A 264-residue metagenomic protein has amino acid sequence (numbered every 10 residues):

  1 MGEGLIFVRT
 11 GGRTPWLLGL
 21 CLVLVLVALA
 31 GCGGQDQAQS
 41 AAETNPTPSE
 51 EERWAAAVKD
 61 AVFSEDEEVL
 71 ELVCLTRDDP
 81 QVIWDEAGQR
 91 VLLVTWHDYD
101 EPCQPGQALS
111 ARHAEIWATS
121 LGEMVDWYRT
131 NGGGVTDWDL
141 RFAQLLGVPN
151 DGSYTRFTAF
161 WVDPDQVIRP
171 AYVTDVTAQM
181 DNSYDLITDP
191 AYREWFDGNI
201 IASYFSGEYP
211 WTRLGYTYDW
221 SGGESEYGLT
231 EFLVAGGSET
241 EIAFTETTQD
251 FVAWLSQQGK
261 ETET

Functional and structural regions predicted by a protein language model:
M1-G12: N-terminal secretory signal peptides that target proteins for export/translocation
R13-L24: Sec-dependent N-terminal signal peptides
A28-G31: C-terminal motif of bacterial Sec signal peptides marking the signal peptidase cleavage site
G33-Q35: Bacterial signal peptide processing site
A41-W117: ADP-ribose/NAD+-binding catalytic cleft of ART/PARP-like enzymes
Y99, E123-M124, D165-I168: Solvent-exposed loop/turn segments at secondary-structure junctions within structured extracellular/periplasmic domains
L121-D139: Short active-site loop/helix that positions an aromatic residue
A143-T264: Conserved NAD+-utilizing ADP-ribose enzyme module
